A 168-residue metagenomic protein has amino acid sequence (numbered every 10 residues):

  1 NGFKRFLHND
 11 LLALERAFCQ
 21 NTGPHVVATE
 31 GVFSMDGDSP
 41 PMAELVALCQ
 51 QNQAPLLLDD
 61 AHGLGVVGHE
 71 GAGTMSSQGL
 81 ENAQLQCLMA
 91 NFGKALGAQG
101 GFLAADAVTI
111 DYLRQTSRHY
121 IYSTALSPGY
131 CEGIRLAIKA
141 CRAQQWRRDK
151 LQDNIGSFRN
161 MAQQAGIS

Functional and structural regions predicted by a protein language model:
F3-L58: Active-site phosphate-binding strand-loop segment of PLP-dependent enzymes
H8-N9, T29-V32, D60-A61, Q78 (+2 more regions): Fold-independent oxyanion-binding glycine-rich loops and adjacent beta-strand/coil segments at enzyme active sites
E30, D59, G101, I134 (+1 more regions): Residue-level signature of catalytic and energy-coupling elements of molecular machines, predominantly ATP/GTP-dependent
M35, L64-G65: Catalytic P-loop NTPase motifs of RecA-like helicase/translocase cores
P40, P128, E132-S168: Conserved PLP-dependent catalytic core of the aminotransferase class-I/II
Q53, G73-F92, D111, Q115: Conserved active-site segment immediately N-terminal to the catalytic lysine that forms the internal aldimine
C87-M89, L96-Q145: Conserved core segment of the aminotransferase class I/II
